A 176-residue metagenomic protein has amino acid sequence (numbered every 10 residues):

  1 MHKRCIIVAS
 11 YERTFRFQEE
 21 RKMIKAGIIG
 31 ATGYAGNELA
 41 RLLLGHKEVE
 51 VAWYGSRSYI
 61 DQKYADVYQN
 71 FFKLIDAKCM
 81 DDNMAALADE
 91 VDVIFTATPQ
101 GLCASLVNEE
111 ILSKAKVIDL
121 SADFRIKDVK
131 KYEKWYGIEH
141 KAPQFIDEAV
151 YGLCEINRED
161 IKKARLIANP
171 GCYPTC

Functional and structural regions predicted by a protein language model:
H2-C5, A9, R13, E19-C176: N-terminal Rossmann-like NAD(P) cofactor-binding subdomain of oxidoreductases, focused on the glycine-rich
